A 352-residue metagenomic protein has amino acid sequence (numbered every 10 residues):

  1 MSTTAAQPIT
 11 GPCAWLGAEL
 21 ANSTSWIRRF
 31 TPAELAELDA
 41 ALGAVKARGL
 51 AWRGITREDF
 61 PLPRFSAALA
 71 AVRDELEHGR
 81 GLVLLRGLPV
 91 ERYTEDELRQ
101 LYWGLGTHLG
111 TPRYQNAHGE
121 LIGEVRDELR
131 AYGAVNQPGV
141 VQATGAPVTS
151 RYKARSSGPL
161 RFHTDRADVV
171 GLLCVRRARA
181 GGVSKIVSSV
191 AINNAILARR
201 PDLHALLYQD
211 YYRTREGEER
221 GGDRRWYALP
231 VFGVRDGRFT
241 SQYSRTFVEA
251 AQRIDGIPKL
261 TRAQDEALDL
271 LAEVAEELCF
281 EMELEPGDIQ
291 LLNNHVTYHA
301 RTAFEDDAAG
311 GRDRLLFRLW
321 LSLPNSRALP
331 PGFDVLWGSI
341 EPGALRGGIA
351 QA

Functional and structural regions predicted by a protein language model:
M1-A71, E77-G79, V83, G87-R92 (+5 more regions): Active-site environment of non-heme Fe oxygenases that use a 2-His-1-carboxylate facial triad
D96-W103, V187-S188: "Short basic amphipathic alpha-helical interaction patches in structured regions
Y102-P112: A short alpha->loop->secondary-structure connector
